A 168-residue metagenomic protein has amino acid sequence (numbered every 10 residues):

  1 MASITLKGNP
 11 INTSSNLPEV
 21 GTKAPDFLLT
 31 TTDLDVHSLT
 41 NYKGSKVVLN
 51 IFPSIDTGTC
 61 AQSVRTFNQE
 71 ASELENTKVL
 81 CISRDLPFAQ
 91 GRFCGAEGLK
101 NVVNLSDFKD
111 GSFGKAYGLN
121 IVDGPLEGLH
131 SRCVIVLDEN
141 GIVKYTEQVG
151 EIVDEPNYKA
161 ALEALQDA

Functional and structural regions predicted by a protein language model:
M1-A168: Chalcogenol-based redox active-site neighborhoods
